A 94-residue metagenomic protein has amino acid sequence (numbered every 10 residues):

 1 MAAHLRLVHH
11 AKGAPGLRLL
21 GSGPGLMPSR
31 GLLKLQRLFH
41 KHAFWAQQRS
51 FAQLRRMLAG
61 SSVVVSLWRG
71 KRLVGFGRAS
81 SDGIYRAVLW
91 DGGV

Functional and structural regions predicted by a protein language model:
A2-R49: Short amphipathic alpha-helix that is part of the acyltransferase structural core
L5-R6, V65, A87: A broad, low-specificity signal marking well-ordered, structured residues that form hydrophobic/aromatic
K41-F44, V63, D82: Short helix-loop boundary/capping segments at the starts of domains
A52: Active-site phosphate/pyrophosphate- and oxyanion-stabilizing loops and adjacent acidic/basic residues in soluble
R55-G77: Conserved beta-hairpin
S81-W90: A conserved beta-turn-beta hairpin within the catalytic core of GNAT-like acetyltransferases that forms part
G92-V94: A short, internal acetyl-CoA/4′-phosphopantetheine-binding micro-motif in the GNAT/acyltransferase core
